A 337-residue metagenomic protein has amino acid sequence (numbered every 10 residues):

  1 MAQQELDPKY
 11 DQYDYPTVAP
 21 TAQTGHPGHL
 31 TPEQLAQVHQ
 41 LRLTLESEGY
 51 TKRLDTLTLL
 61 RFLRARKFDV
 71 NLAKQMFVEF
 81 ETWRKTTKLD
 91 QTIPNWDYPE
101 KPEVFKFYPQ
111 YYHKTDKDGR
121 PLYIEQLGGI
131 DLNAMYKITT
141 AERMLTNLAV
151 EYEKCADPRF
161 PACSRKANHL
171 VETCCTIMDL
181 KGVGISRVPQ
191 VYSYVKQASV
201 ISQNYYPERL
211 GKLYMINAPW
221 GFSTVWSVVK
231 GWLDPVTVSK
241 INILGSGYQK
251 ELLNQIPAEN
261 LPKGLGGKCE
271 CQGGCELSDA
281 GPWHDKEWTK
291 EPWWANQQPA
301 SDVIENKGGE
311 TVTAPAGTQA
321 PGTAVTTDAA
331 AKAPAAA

Functional and structural regions predicted by a protein language model:
M1-A337: Basic, amphipathic alpha-helical/coil surface patches used to engage anionic, phosphate-bearing ligands and membranes
